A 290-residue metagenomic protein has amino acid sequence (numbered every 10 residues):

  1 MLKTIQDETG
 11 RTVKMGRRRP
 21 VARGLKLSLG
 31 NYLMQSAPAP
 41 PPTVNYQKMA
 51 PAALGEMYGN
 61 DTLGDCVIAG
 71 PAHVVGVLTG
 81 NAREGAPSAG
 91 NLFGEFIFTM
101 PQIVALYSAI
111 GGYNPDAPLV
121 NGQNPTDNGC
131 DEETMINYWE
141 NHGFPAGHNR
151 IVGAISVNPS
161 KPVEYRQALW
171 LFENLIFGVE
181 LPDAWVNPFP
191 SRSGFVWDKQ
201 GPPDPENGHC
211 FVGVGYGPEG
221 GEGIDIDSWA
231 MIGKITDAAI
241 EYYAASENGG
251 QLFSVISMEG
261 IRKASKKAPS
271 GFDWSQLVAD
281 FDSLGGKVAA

Functional and structural regions predicted by a protein language model:
M1-A290: Catalytic-core signature of thiol
